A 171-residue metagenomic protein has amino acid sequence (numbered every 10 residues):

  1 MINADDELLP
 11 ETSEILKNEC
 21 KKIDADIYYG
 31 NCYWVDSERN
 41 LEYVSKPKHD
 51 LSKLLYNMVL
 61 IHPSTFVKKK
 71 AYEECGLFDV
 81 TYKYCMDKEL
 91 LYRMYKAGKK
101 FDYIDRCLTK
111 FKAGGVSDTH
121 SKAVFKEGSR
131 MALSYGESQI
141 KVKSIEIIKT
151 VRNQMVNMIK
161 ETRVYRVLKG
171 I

Functional and structural regions predicted by a protein language model:
M1-E7: Short beta-strand-to-loop acidic/aromatic patch adjacent to the donor-nucleotide binding site
I2, N31, G114: Conserved residues at the C-terminal ends of beta-strands
E7, E11-E42: Conserved donor NDP-sugar-binding/catalytic core segment of glycosyltransferases
E7, E11-N18, E89-R93, E127-R130 (+1 more regions): Alpha-helical elements of Rossmann-like donor-binding domains used by nucleotide-donor carbohydrate transfer enzymes
W34, L108-T109, E146: Conserved beta-strand edge residues that scaffold enzyme active sites
V44-E127, M131: Conserved nucleotide-sugar donor-binding catalytic segment
Y135-I171: Membrane-proximal basic amphipathic "stem/tether" segments
